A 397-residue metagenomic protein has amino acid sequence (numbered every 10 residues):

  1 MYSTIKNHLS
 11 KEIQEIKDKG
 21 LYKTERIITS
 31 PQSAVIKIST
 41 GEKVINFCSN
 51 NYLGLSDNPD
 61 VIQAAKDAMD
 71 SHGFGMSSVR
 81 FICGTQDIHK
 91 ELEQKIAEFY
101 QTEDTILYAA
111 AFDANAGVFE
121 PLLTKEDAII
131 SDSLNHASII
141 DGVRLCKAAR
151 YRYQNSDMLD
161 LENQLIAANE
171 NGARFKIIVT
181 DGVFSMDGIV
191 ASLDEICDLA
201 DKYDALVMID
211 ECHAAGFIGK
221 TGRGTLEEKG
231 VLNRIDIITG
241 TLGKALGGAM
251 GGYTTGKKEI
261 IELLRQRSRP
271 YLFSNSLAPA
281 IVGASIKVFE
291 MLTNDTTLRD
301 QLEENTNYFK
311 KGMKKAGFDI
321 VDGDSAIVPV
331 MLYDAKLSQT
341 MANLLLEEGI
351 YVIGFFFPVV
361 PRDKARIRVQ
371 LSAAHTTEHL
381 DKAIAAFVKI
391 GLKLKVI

Functional and structural regions predicted by a protein language model:
N7-H72, A205: N-terminal "arm"/small-domain region of PLP-dependent enzymes with the aminotransferase-like
N51, Y151, N155-I209: Active-site phosphate-binding strand-loop segment of PLP-dependent enzymes
P59, Q63-D67, S71, Q94 (+2 more regions): PLP-dependent enzyme catalytic core of the Aspartate aminotransferase-like
V79-T85, Q94-G117: Short loop-beta-helix segment that forms the pyridoxal 5′-phosphate
Q101, K125, L145-K147, Y203 (+1 more regions): Short, structured coil segments at secondary-structure junctions
V118-A137: Conserved PLP-anchoring active-site segment centered on the Schiff-base-forming lysine
Y203-L206, H213, I218-D324: Active-site C-terminal subdomain of aminotransferase-like
D300-F309, K314-G349, V359, D363-K364 (+1 more regions): Conserved PLP-binding catalytic core of the aspartate aminotransferase-like
